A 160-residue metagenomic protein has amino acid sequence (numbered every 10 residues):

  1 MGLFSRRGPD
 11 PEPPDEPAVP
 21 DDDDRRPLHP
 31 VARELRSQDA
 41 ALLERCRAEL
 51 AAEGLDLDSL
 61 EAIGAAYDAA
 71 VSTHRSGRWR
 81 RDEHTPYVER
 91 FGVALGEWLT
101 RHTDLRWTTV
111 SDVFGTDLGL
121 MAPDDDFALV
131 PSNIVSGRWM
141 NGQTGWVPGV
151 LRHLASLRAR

Functional and structural regions predicted by a protein language model:
M1-P11: N-terminal acidic, proline/glycine-rich, low-complexity intrinsically disordered segments
R6-R7, Q38, T108: Low-complexity, intrinsically disordered/propeptide-like segments
P13-H84: N-terminal low-complexity, intrinsically disordered segments
D82-S136: Amphipathic protein-protein interaction modules
M121-R160: A recognition module on extended beta-rich or small alphabeta surfaces enriched in W/G with H and D/E
